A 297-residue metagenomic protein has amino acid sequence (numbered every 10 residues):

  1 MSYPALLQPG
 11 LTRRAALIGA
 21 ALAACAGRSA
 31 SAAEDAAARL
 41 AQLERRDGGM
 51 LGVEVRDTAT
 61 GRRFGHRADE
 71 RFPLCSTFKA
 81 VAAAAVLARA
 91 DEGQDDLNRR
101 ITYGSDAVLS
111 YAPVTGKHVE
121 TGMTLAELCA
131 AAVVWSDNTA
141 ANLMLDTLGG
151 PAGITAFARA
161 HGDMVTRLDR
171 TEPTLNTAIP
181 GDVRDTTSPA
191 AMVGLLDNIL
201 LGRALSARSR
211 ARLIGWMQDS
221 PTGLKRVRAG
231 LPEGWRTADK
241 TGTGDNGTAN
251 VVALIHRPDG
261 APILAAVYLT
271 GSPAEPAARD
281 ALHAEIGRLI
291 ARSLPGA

Functional and structural regions predicted by a protein language model:
S2-L11, A15, D35-A41, T147 (+3 more regions): Structured C-terminal helix/loop/strand segments within mature extracytoplasmic catalytic/sensor domains
G19-A20, A30: Cleavable N-terminal signal peptides
S29-P73, L289: Beta-lactamase-like hydrolase cores
G48-M50, R67-D69, T77, D96-N98 (+3 more regions): Extracytoplasmic
G52-R56, G65, V81, T102 (+2 more regions): Soluble periplasmic/extracytoplasmic beta-strand elements of cell-envelope proteins
G61, P73-Y103, A132, A265: Active-site SXXK
V108-L143, P151, D185: Conserved catalytic neighborhood of penicillin-recognizing serine enzymes
N142-A204: Mid-domain, small-residue-enriched loop/turn segments at the edges of structured enzyme/sensor domains
